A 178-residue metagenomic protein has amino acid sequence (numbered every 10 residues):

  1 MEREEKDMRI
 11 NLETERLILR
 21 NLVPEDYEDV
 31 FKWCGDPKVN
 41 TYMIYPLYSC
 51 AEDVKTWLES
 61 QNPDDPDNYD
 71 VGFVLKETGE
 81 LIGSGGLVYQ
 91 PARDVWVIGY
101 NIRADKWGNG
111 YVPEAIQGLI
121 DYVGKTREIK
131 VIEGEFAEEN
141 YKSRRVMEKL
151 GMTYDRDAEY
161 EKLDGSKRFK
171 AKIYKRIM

Functional and structural regions predicted by a protein language model:
M1-K38, F73-M178: Acyl-donor (CoA/ACP) binding surface of acyl/acetyltransferases
K38-S60: Conserved GNAT-fold acetyl-CoA-binding loop/helix
Y48-D53, D64, R145, R168: Hydrophobic alpha-helical membrane context
D53, E59-N62, V131, K170-K172: Juxtamembrane helix-loop transition sites at the ends of transmembrane segments in multi-pass membrane proteins
E59-G72: A short helix-loop-beta-strand connector motif used in the catalytic cores of GNAT acetyltransferases and, in some
